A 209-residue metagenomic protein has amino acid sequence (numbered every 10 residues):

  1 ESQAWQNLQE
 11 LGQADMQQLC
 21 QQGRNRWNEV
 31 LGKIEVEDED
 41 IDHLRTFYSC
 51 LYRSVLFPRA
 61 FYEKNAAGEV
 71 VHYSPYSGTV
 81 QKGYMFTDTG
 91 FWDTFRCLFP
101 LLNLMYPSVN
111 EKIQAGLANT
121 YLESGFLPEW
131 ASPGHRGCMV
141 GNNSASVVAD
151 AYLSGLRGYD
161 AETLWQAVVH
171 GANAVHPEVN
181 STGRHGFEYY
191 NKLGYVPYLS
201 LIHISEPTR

Functional and structural regions predicted by a protein language model:
E1-M85, F126-E129, R157-P177: Acidic/polar, glycine-enriched structural segments that form the non-catalytic walls/loops of the carbohydrate-binding
G12, I34-D38, M85-T87, F99-N103 (+2 more regions): Second-shell loop/turn segments in exported
C20, H43-L44, G90-T94, Y106 (+4 more regions): Active-site-proximal structural scaffolding
E37, T87-D88, P107-E111, G116-G125: A conserved hydrophobic secondary-structure block that centers on an alpha-helix together with its immediately flanking
Y52-R53, F57, L98-P107, V147-G158: Well-ordered alpha-helical scaffold segments within catalytic/enzyme domains
A66-P75, F95-N103, V109-A118: Glycine-rich phosphate-binding loop of nucleotide-binding enzymes
T120, P128-S146, D150-Y152, G158-S200: Surface-exposed loop and adjacent secondary-structure segments within mature catalytic domains
S200-T208: Residue-level detector of conserved catalytic or cofactor/ligand-binding positions in enzyme active sites
